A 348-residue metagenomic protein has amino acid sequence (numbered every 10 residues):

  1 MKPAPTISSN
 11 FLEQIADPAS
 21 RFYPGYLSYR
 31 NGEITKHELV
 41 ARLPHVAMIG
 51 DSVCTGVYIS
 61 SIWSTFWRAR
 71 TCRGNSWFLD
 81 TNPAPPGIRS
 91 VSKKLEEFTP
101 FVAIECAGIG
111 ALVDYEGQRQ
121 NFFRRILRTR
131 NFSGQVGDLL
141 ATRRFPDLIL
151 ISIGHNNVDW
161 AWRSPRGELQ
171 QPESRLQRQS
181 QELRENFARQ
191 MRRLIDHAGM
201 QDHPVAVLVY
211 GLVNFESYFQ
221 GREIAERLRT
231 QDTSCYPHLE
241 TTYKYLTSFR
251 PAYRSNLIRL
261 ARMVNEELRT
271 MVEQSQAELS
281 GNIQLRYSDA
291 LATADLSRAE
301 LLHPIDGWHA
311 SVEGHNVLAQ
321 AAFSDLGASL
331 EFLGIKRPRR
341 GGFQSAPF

Functional and structural regions predicted by a protein language model:
M1-V102, F145, S329-F348: N-terminal secretory targeting modules
H45-V57, V102-A107, D147-S152, N157-D159 (+2 more regions): Structural recognition of the beta-strand scaffold that forms the well-ordered cores of secreted hydrolase catalytic
I49-W63, G211-C235: Short, solvent-exposed beta-strand-terminating loops
T55-V57, L112-Y115, N157-A161, F215-G221 (+1 more regions): Short catalytic/ligand-binding loop motif for oxyanion handling, primarily in non-cytosolic enzymes, centered on
S64-R192: Conserved SGNH/GDSL esterase-like catalytic core that processes O-acyl groups on lipids and polysaccharides
P100, A198-V205: A short helix->loop->beta-strand "cap" motif at the edges of active sites that frequently abuts
F219-R286, V312: Substrate-gating cap/lid alpha-helix
M263-T270, Q274, I283, S288-G334: Extracellular low-complexity, Gly/Ser/Thr-rich intrinsically disordered linkers and protease-sensitive activation/hinge
